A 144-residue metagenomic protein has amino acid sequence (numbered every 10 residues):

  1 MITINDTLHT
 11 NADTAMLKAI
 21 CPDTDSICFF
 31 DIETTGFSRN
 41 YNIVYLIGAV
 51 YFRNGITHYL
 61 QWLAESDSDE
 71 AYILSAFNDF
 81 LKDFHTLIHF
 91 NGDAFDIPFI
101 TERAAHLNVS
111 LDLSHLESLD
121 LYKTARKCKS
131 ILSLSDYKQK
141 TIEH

Functional and structural regions predicted by a protein language model:
M1-D25: N-terminal accessory regions of nucleic-acid-interacting proteins
S26-T35: Two-metal-ion RNase H-like nuclease active-site motif
G36-N40: Short glycine/serine/proline-enriched coil/turn segments at secondary-structure junctions
N42-N54, H58, L87, G92-H144: Metal-dependent phosphoesterase core characteristic of DEDDh/y 3'-5' exonuclease domains
H58-N78: Nucleic-acid-processing active sites and adjacent nucleic-acid-binding tracks, predominantly divalent metal-dependent
F84: An anion/phosphate-binding loop that grips the pyrophosphate of nucleotide cofactors and donors
